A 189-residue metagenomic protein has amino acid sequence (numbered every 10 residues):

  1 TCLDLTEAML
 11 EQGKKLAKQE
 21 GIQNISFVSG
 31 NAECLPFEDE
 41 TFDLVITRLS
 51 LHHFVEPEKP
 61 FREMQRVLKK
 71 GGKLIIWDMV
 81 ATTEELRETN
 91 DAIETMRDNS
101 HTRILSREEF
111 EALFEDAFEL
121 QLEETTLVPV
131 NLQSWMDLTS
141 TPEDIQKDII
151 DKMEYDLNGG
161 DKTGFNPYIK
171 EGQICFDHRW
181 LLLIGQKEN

Functional and structural regions predicted by a protein language model:
T1-C34: Class I SAM-dependent methyltransferase SAM/SAH-binding core
N24-S26, E119-L122: Conserved beta-strand segments of alpha/beta enzyme cores
E33-L44: A short acidic, Gly/Pro-enriched loop at the edge of an enzyme's catalytic core that lines a small-molecule cofactor
D43-E56: A short SAM/SAH-binding and catalytic strip from SAM-dependent methyltransferases
E58-K73: A short glycine-rich, Lys/Arg-flanked "PGG" loop and its adjoining helix->strand segment in the class I
K73-H101: Conserved class I S-adenosyl-L-methionine
T102-A117, E123: Short alpha-helix
L120-N189: Conserved Class I S-adenosyl-L-methionine
